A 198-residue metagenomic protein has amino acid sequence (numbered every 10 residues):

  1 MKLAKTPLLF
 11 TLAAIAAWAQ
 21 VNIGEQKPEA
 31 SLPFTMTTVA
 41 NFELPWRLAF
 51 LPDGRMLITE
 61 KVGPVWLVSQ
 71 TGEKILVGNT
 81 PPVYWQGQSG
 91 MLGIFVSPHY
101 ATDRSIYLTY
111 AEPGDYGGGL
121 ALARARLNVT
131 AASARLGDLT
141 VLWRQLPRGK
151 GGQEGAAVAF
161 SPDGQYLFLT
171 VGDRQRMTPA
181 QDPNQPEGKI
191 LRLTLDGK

Functional and structural regions predicted by a protein language model:
M1-L8: Bacterial N-terminal signal peptides that target proteins for export
L9-L12, L67: Extended rod-forming repeat segments used as scaffolds/tethers
T11-A19: Hydrophobic h-region of N-terminal signal peptides that target proteins for export in Gram-negative bacteria
Q20-T178: Acidic, Gly/Ser/Thr-rich repeat motifs that build Ca2+-stabilized beta-propeller blades
L120-T130, P183-D196: Beta-propeller blade signature
D173, L195-K198: Short pre-catalytic segments that frame enzyme active sites
